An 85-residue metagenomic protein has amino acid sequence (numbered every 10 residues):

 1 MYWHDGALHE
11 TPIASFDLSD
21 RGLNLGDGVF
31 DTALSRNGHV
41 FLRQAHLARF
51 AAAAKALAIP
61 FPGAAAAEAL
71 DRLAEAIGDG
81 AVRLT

Functional and structural regions predicted by a protein language model:
M1-T85: Conserved alpha/beta cores of soluble small-molecule-handling proteins
